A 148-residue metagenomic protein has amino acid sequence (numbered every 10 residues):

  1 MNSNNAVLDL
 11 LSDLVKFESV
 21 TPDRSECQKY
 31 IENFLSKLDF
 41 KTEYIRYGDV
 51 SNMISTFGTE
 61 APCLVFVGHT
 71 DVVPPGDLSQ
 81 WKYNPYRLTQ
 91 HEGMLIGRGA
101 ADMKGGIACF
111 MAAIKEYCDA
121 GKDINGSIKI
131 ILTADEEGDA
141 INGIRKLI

Functional and structural regions predicted by a protein language model:
M1-I96, D119-I124: Acidic/His- and Gly-rich active-site-bordering loop/insert found across diverse amide/peptide-bond hydrolases
M103-I148: Acidic/histidine-rich catalytic neighborhood of metal-dependent amide-processing enzymes
